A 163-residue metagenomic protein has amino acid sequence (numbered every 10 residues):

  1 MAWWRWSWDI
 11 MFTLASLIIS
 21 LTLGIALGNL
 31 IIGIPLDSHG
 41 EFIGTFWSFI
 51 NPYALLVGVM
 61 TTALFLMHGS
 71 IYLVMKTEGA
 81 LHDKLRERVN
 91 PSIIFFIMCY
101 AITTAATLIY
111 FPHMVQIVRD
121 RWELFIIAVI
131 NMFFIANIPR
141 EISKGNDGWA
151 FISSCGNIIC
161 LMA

Functional and structural regions predicted by a protein language model:
A2-D147: Long, contiguous internal "core" modules enriched in hydrophobic/ aromatic residues
N146-A163: C-terminal hydrophobic structural anchor segments that stabilize assembly/packing rather than catalytic chemistry
